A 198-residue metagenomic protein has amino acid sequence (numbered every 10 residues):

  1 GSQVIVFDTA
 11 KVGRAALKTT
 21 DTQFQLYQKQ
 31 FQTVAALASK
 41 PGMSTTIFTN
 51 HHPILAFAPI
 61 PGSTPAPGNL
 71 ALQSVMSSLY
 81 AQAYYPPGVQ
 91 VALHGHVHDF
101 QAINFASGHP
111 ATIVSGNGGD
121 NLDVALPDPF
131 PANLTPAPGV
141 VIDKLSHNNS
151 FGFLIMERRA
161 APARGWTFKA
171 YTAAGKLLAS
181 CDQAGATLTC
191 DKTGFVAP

Functional and structural regions predicted by a protein language model:
G1-F48, P53-G62, S78-A83, P87-V91 (+1 more regions): Metal-dependent phosphoesterase/phosphodiesterase active-site architecture
P65-L70: Solvent-exposed loop segments that connect transmembrane elements
A71, A92: Catalytic domains of cell-wall/extracellular-matrix polysaccharide-remodeling enzymes, centered on de-N-acetylation
L72-M76: Charged helix-capping and loop-helix junction motifs
